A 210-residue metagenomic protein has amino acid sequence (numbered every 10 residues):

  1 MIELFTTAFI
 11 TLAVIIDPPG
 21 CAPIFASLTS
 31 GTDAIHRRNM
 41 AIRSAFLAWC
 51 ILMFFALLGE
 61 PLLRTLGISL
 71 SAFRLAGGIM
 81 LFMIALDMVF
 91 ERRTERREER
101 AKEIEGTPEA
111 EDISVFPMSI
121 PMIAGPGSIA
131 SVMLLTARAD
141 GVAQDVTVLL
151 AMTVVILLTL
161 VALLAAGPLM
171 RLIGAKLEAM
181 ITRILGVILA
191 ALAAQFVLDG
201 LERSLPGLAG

Functional and structural regions predicted by a protein language model:
M1-I15, E91, E98-S119: Small-residue-enriched transmembrane helix starts and helix-helix packing motifs in multi-pass inner-membrane proteins
L4-A56: Juxtamembrane transmembrane-helix termini in multi-pass membrane transport proteins
L4-C21, L70-M80, V146-T159: Structural signature of hydrophobic alpha-helical transmembrane segments
I10-A13, A22-L28, F116-P121, I129-R138: Generic transmembrane alpha-helix signature in multi-pass membrane proteins, especially transporters/channels
S27-N39, T107-A110, A137-A143, A175-A179: Juxtamembrane helix-boundary/capping and inter-helix hinge elements in multi-pass membrane proteins
D33-A34, M53-A76, T159-S204: Transmembrane-helix boundary and interhelical-loop signature of multi-pass inner-membrane proteins
R38-R92: Membrane helix-loop-helix hairpins that form the core translocation module of multi-pass transporters
M80-K102, A193-R203: Transmembrane helix exit motif
